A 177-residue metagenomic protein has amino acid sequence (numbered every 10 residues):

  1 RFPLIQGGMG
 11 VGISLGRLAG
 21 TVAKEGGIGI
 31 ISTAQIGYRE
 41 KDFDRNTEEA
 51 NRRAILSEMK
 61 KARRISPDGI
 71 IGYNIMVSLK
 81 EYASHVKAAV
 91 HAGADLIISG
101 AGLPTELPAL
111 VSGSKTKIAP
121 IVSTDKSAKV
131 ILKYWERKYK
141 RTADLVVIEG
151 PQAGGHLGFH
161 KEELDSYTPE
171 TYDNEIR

Functional and structural regions predicted by a protein language model:
R1-R177: Active-site entrance/lid segments in N-terminal catalytic domains of soluble metabolic enzymes
